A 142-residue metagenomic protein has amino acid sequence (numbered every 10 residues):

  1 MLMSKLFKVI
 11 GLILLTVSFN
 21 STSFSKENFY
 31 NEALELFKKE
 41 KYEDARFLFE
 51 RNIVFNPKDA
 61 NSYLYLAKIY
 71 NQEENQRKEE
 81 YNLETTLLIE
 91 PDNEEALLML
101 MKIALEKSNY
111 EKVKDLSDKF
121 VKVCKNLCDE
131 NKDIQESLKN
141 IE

Functional and structural regions predicted by a protein language model:
K38-K39, Q72-E73, E106, V123 (+1 more regions): Register position in tetratricopeptide repeats
N52, T85-T86, K119-F120: Canonical positions in the second alpha-helix
F55, I89, K122-N126: Structural marker of alpha-solenoid helical repeat scaffolds
D59, N93, L127-C128: Residue-level recognition of tetratricopeptide repeat
Y65, M99, D133-S137: Canonical tetratricopeptide repeat
